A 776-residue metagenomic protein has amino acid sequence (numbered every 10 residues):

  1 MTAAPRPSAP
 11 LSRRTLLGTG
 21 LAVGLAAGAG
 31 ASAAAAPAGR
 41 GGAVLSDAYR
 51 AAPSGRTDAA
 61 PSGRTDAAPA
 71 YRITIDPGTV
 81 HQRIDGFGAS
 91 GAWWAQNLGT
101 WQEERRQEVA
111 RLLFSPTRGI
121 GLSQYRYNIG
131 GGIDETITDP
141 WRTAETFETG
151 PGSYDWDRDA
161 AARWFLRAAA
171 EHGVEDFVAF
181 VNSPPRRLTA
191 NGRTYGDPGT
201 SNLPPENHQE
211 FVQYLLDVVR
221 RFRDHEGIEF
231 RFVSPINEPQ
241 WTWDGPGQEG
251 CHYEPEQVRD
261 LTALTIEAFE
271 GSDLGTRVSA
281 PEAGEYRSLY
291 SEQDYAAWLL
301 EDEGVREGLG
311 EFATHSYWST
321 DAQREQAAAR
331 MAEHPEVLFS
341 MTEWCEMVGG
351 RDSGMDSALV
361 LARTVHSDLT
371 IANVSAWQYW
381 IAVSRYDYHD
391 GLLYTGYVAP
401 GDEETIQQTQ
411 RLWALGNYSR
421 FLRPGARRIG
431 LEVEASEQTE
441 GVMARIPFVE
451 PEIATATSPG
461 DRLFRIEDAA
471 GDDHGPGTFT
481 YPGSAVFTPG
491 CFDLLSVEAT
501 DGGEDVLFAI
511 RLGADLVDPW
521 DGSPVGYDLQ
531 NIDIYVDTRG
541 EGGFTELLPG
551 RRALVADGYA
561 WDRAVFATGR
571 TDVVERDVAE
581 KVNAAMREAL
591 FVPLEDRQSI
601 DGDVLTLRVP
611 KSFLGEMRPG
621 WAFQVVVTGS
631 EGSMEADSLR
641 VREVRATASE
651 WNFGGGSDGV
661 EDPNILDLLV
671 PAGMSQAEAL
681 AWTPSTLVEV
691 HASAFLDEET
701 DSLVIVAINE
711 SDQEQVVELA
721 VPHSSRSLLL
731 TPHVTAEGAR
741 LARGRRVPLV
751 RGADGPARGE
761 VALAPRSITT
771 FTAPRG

Functional and structural regions predicted by a protein language model:
M1-L11, T19-A27: N-terminal secretory signal peptides
V44-R50, G55, G63-F232, R259-A297 (+6 more regions): Non-catalytic accessory regions flanking glycosidase/transglycosidase catalytic cores in CAZymes
L98, W156, T242, A283-Q293 (+2 more regions): Acidic-and-aromatic substrate-binding clefts and catalytic sites of carbohydrate-active enzymes
E307-G350: Glycoside hydrolase catalytic-domain groove-lining segments
M341-R420, I429-Q438: Aromatic/acidic polysaccharide-binding cleft in carbohydrate-active enzymes
V449-P451, P459-D461, T538-A556, L614-S685: Acidic/polar low-complexity flexible segments
T480-R570: Surface-exposed, glycine/proline- and aromatic-rich loop segments on solvent-exposed faces across compartments
E504-A514, L605-V609, S702-E710: Short, well-ordered beta-strand segments enriched in hydrophobic/aromatic residues
